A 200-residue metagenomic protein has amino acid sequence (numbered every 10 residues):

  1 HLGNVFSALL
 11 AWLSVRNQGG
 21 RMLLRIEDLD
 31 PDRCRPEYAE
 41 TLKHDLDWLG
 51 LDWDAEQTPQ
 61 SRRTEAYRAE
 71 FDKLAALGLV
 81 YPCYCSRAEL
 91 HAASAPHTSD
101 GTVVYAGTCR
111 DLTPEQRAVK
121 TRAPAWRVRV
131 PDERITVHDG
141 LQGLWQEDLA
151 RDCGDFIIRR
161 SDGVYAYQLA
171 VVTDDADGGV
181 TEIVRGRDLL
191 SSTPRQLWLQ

Functional and structural regions predicted by a protein language model:
L2-T98, R187-L199: N-terminal Rossmann-like or analogous alpha/beta NTP/dinucleotide-binding catalytic cores that position adenine
A88-Q200: Active-site cores that bind ATP or allylic diphosphates and position pyrophosphate for catalysis
